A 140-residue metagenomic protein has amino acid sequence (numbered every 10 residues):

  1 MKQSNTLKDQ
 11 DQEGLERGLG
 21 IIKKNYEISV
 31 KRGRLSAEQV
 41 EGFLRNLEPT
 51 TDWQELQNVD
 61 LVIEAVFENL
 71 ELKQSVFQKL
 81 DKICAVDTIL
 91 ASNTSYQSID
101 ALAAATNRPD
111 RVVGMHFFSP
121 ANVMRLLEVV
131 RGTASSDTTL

Functional and structural regions predicted by a protein language model:
M1: C-terminal substrate/ligand-recognition segments
S4-T6: Short beta-strand element of Class I
D11-D60, L70-S75, I83: Conserved N-terminal Rossmann-fold NAD(P) cofactor-binding segment
I63-E64, S92: Redox-cofactor binding/interface segments in oxidoreductases and associated redox assembly factors
N69-L140: Rossmann-fold NAD(P)-binding glycine/threonine-rich loop
